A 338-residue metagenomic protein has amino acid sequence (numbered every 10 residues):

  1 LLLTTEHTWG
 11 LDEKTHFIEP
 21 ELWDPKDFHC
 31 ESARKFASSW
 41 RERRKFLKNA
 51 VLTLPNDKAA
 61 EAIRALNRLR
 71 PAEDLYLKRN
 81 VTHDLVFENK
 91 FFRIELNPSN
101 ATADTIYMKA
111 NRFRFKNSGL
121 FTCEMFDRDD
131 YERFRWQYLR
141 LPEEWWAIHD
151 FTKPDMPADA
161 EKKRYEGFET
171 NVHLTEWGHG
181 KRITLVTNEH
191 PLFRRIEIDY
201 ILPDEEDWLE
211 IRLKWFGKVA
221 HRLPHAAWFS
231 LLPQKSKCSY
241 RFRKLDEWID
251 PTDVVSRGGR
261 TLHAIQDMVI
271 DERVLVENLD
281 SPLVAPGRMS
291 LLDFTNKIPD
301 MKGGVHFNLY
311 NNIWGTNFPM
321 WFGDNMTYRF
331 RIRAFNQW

Functional and structural regions predicted by a protein language model:
L3-G217, F322-M326: Catalytic and substrate-binding regions of extracellular carbohydrate-active enzymes, especially polysaccharide lyases
W9, F193, H221, G315 (+1 more regions): Residue-level signal for secondary-structure boundary sites
F113, E205-E247, Q337-W338: Acidic (Asp/Glu-rich), glycine- and aromatic
G167-N171, T184-L185, R195-D199, T261-H263 (+3 more regions): Short structured motifs
L185, Y200, F229-L231, F307 (+1 more regions): Preference for bulky hydrophobic residues occupying beta-strand positions in well-ordered beta-sheet regions
A227-M289: Polysaccharide-binding surfaces and accessory modules of carbohydrate-active proteins
I270-W338: Beta-strand-rich recognition/accessory modules
